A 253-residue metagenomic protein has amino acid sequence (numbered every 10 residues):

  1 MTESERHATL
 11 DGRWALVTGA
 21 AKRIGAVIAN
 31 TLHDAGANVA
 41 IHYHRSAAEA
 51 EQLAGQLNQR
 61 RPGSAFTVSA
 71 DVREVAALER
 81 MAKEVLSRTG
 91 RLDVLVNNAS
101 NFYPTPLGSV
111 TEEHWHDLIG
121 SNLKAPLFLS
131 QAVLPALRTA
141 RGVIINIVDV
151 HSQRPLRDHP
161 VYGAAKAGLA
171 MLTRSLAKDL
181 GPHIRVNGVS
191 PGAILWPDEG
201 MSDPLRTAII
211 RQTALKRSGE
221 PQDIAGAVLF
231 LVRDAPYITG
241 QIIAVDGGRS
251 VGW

Functional and structural regions predicted by a protein language model:
W14, A21-R23: Conserved glycine-rich cofactor-binding loop
P106-L107, H114-I119, I209: Substrate-binding pocket helix/loop in short-chain dehydrogenase/reductase
G108, R154-P160, K216: Active-site loop immediately N-terminal to the catalytic Tyr-X3-Lys motif of short-chain dehydrogenase/reductase
S130, A165, T173: Active-site helix of classical SDR
P135, A177-P182: Alpha-helical segment proximal to the catalytic Tyr-Lys
A136, R217-V245, S250: C-terminal substrate-recognition "lid" of short-chain dehydrogenase/reductases
G181-R185, T239-G240: Short, small/polar-rich loop/turn modules that mediate ligand/substrate recognition or access, typified
